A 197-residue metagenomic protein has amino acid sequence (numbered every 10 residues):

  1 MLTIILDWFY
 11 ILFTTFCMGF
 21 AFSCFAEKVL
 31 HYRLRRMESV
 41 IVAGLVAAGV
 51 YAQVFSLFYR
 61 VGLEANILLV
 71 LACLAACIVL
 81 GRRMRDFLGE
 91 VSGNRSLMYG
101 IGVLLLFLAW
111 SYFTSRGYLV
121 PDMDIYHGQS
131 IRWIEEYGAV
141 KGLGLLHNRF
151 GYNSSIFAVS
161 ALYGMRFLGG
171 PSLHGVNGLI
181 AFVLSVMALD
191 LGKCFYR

Functional and structural regions predicted by a protein language model:
M1, R33-L34, V103, A109-W110 (+1 more regions): Generic signal for short, ordered secondary-structure residues within or immediately flanking folded domains
M1-E90: Membrane-embedded, hydrophobic transmembrane alpha-helices
S23-E27, Y99-L104, G128-I134: Short hydrophobic/aromatic-rich motifs at helix boundaries and adjacent loops
Y59-A65, G89-S96, T114-D124, A139: Membrane-interface helix-loop-helix junctions at boundaries between adjacent transmembrane segments
N94-F113: Internal/C-terminal transmembrane anchor helices
W110-R197: Active-site lumenal/periplasmic loops and adjacent helix-entry segments of GT-C-fold, multi-pass membrane
